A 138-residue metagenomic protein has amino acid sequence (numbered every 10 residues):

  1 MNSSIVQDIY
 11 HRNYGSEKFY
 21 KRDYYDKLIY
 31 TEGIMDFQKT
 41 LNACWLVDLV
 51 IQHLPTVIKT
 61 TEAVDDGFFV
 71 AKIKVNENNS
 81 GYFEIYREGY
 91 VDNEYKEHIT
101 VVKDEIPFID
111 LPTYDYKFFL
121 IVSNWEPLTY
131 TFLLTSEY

Functional and structural regions predicted by a protein language model:
M1-D104: N-terminal "domain-start" segment
D92-Y138: Short, compact, well-ordered microdomains
